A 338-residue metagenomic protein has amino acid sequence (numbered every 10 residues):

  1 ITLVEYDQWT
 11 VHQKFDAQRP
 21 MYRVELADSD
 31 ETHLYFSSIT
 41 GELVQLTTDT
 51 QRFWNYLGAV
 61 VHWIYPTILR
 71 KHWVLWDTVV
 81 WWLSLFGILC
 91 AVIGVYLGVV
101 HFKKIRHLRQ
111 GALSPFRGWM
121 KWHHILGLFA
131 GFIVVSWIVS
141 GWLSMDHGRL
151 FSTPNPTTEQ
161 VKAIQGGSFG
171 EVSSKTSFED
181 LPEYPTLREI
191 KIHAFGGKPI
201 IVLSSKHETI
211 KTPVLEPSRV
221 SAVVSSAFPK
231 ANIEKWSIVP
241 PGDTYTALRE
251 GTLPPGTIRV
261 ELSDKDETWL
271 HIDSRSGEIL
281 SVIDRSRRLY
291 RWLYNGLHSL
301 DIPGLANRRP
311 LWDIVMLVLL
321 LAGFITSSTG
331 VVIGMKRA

Functional and structural regions predicted by a protein language model:
I1-A338: Conserved histidines in hydrophobic membrane contexts and catalytic metal-binding motifs
